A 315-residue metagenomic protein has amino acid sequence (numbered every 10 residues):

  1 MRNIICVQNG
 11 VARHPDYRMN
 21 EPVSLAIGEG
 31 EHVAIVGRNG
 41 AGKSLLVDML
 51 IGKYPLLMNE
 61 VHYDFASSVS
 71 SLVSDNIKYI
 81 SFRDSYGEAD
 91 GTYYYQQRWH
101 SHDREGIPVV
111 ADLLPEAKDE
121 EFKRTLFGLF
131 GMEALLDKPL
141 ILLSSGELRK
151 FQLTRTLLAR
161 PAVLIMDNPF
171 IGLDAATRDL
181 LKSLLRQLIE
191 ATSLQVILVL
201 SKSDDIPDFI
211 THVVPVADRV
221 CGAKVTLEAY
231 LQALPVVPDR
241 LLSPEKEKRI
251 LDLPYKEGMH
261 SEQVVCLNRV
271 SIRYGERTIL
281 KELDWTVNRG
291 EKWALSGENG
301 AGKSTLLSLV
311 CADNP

Functional and structural regions predicted by a protein language model:
M1-E31, G40, P55-L57, K256-E282: A short, flexible loop at the N-terminus of ABC-type nucleotide-binding domains that lies
M1-I4, Q8-N9, R18, D90-R124 (+1 more regions): Pre-NBD coupling/linker segments of ABC/ABC-like ATPases
V36-R38, S296-E298: The feature captures the beta-strand-to-loop junction immediately N-terminal to the Walker
S44-K118, L307-P315: ABC ATPase nucleotide-binding domain signature region
P139-E147: Conserved ABC ATPase signature
Q152-L153: Hydrophobic anchor residue at the start of the ABC signature
L164-N168: Catalytic Walker B motif of ABC-type/P-loop ATPase nucleotide-binding domains
